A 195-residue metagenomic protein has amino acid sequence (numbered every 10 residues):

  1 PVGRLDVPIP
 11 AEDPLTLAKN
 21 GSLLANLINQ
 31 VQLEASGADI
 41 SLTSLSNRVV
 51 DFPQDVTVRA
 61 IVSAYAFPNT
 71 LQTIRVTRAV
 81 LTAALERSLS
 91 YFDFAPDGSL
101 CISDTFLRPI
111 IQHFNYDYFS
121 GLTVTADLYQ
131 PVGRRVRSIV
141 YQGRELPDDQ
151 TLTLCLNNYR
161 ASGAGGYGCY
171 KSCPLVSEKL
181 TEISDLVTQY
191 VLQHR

Functional and structural regions predicted by a protein language model:
V2-L23: Glycine-rich phosphate/diphosphate-binding loops and the adjacent beta-loop-alpha structural elements that coordinate
N26-R195: Feature captures C-terminal
